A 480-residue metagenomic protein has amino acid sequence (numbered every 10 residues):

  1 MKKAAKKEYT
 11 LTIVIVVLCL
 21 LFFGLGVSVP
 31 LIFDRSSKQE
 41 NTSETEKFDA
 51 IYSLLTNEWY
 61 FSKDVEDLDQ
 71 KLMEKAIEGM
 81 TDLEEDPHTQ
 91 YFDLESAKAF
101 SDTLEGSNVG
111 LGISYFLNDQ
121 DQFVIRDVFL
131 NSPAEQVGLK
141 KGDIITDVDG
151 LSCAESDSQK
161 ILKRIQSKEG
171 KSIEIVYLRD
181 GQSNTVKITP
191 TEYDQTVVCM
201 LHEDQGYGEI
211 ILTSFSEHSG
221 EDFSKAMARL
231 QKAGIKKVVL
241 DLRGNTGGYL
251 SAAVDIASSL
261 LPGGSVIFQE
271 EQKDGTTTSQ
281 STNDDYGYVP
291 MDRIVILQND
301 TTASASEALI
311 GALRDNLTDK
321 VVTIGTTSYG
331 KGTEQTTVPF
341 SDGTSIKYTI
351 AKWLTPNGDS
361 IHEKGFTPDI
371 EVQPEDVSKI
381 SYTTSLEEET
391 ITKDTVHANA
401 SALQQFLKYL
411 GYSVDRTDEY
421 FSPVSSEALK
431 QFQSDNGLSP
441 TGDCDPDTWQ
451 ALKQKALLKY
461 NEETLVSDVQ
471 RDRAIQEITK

Functional and structural regions predicted by a protein language model:
M1-Y52, V238, L313: Gram-positive cell-envelope targeting signals
K2-A4, L68, R126-F129, E135-V137 (+4 more regions): Cleft-lining beta-strand/loop regions that shape enzyme active-site pockets
E44-I51, L68-M80, E84, S96 (+14 more regions): Stable alpha-helical elements in mature extracytoplasmic
S53-F61, A76-T89, D147-G150, Q166 (+9 more regions): Sec-exported extracytoplasmic/periplasmic mature domains
W59-V124, S172-E174, L178-K187, D468-R471 (+1 more regions): Extended, small/polar residue-biased N-terminal targeting/export presequences and adjacent propeptide/linker tracts
I77, S114-F129, A134, K141 (+4 more regions): PDZ/PDZ-like groove recognition
A134, T390-D443, D447-A456: A short amphipathic alpha-helical interaction element
L354-E389: Primarily N-terminal secretory
